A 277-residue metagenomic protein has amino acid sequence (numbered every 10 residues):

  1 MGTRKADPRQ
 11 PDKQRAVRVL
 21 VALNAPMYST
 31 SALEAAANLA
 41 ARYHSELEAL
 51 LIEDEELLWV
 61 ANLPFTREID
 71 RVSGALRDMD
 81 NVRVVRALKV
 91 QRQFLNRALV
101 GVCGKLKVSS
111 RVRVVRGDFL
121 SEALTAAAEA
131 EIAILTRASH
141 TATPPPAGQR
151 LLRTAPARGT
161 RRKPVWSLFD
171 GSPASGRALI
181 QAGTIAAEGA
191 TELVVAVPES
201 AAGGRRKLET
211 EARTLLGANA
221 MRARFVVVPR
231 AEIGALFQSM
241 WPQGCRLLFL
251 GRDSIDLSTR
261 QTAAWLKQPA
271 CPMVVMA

Functional and structural regions predicted by a protein language model:
G2-D78, R161-V228, A235, C245 (+1 more regions): Small/aliphatic-rich secondary-structure junction motif
R4-K5, R15, S29, L33-A35 (+3 more regions): Gly/Ser-rich helix-loop-strand patches that form or flank binding pockets for ribonucleotide-derived cofactors
A40, C103, A127, A186 (+3 more regions): A generic structural signal for well-ordered alpha-helical segments
L76-R86: Short glycine/proline- and acidic residue-enriched helix-loop micro-motifs that form flexible lids or anion-recognition
V84-V102, L106-V108: Ordered, amphipathic secondary-structure segments that act as subunit-interaction surfaces in large macromolecular
L95, L99, E211-A212, Q261-W265: A general structural detector for well-ordered alpha-helical segments in enzyme core domains, enriched
S110-V112, F225: Hydrophobic/aromatic anchor residues within beta-strands of the central parallel beta-sheet of Rossmann-like
G117-L120, V228-G234: Conserved active-site histidine-acidic residue motif and adjacent donor-binding/catalytic loop of glycosyltransferases
